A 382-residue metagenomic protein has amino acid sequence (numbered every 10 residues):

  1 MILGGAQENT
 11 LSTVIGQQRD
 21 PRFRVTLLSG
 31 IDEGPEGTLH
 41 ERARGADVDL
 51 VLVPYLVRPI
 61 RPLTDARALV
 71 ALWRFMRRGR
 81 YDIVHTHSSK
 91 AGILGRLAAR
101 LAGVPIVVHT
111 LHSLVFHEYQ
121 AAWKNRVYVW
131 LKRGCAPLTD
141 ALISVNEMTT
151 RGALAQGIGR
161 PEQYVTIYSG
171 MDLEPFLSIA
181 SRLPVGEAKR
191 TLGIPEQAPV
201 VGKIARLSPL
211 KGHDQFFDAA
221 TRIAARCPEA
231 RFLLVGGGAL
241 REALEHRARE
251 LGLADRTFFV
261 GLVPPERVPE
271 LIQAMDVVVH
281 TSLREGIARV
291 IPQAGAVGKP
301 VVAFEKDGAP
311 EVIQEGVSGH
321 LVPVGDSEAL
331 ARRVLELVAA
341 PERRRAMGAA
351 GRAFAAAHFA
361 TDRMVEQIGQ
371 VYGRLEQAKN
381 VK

Functional and structural regions predicted by a protein language model:
M1-G4, E8-T64, A239: N-terminal strand-loop element at the rim of the active site of nucleotide-sugar-dependent glycosyltransferases
Q7-I15, P199-A225, F232, A239-H246 (+1 more regions): A conserved mid-protein helix/loop that constitutes part of the nucleotide-sugar donor-binding site
M76, L262-V263, E270-M275: Short alpha-helical donor nucleotide-sugar binding micro-motif in glycosyltransferases
T139-T166, M171-S178: A short, active-site helix/loop in glycosyltransferases that binds the activated sugar's phosphate group
E187, A329, E336, R343-H358 (+1 more regions): A short, well-ordered alpha-helix in the C-terminal region of glycosyltransferases
L283: Aromatic "clamp/platform" in nucleotide-sugar-dependent glycosyltransferases that forms part of the donor/acceptor
P300-A303, I313: Short hydrophobic beta-strand element within catalytic cores of glycosyltransferases and related nucleotide-activated
E315-G316, H320-S327, E336-P341: Conserved acidic donor-binding segment of nucleotide-sugar-dependent glycosyltransferases
